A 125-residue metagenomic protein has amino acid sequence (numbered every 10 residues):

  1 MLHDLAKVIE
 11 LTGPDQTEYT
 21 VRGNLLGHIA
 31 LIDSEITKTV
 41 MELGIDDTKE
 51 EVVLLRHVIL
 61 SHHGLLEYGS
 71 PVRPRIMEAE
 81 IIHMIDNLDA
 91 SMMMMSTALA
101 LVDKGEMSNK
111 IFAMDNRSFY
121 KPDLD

Functional and structural regions predicted by a protein language model:
M1-L101: Divalent metal-dependent catalytic cores for phosphoryl transfer on phosphate-bearing substrates
D15, V21, K110, D115-N116: Glycine-rich, flexible loop/turn motifs
H83, A100-D115, K121-D125: N-terminal intrinsically disordered, cationic/polar leader segments that include organellar targeting peptides
D89, F119-Y120: Amphipathic, Lys/Arg-enriched alpha-helical patches that create a basic surface for binding polyanionic ligands
